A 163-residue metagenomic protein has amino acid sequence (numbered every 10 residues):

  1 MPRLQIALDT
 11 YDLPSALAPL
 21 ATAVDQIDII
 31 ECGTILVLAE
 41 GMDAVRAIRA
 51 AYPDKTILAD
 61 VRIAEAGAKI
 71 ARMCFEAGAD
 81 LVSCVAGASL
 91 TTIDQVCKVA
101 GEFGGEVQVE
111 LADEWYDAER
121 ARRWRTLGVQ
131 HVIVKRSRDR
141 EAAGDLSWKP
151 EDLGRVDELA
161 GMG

Functional and structural regions predicted by a protein language model:
M1-A68, W124: Conserved N-terminal beta1-alpha1 strand-loop-helix module at the mouth
L4, A66-M162: Conserved anion-binding
